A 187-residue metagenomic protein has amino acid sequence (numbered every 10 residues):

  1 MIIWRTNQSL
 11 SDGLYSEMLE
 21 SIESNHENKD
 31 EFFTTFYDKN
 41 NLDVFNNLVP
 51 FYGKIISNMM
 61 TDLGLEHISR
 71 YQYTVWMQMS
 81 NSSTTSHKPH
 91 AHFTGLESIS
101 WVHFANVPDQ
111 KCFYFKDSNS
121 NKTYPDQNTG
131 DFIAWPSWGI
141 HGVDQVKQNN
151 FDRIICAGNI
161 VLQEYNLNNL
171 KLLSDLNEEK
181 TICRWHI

Functional and structural regions predicted by a protein language model:
M1-R70, S86, W185-H186: Non-heme Fe(II)/2-oxoglutarate
L10, Y15, N41, N46 (+5 more regions): Low-complexity, compositionally biased segments
Y71-Q145, F151-I155, N159, Q163-L170: Catalytic core of non-heme Fe(II) oxygenases with the double-stranded beta-helix
L176-I187: Short, cationic low-complexity segments
